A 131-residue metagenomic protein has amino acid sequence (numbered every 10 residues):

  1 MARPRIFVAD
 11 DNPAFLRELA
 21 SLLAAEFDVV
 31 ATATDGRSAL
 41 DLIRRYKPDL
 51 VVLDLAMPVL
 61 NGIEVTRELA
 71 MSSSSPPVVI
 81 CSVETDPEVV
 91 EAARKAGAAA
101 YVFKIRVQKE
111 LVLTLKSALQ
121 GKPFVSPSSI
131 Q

Functional and structural regions predicted by a protein language model:
P13-A31: Two-component/phosphorelay signaling modules centered on CheY-like receiver
D35-S38, L60-E64: Acidic catalytic/metal-coordinating carboxylates
D41, I63-S74: Short amphipathic alpha-helix used as the core "switch/output" element in two-component signaling
Y46-V52: Active-site beta3 strand of CheY-like receiver
M57: Receiver (REC) domain active-site loop signature in two-component systems and cognate sites in sensor histidine kinases
E88, R106-L119, P123, P127-S129: C-terminal output helix
